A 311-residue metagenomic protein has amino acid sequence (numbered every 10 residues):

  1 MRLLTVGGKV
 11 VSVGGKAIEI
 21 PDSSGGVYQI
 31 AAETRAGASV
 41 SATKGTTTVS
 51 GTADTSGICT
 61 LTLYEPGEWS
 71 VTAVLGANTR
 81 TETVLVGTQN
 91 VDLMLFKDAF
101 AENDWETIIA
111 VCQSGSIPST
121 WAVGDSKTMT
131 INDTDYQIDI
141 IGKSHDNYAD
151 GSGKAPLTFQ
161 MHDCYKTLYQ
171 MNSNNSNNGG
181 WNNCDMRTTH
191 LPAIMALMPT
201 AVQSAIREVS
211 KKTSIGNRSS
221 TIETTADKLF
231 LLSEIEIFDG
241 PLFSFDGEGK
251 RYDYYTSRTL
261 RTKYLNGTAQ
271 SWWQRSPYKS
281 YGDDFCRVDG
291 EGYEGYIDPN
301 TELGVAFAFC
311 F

Functional and structural regions predicted by a protein language model:
M1-V27: N-terminal low-complexity, intrinsically disordered "leader/linker" segments enriched in small/polar and basic residues
R2, A36-V40, G67-W69: Short beta-strand/loop motifs in extracellular/secreted proteins, especially within beta-sandwich accessory domains
S24-T43: Structural motif
A32, G57, V71-A73, I140: Extracellular/surface recognition and adhesion modules
K44-L63: Short, acidic Ser/Thr/Gly-rich low-complexity loop/linker segments typical of extracellular and cell-surface proteins
C59-S70, G76: Short Pro-Gly-centered beta-turn/loop motif in secreted/extracellular proteins
V74-L93: Structured interaction patches on ligand/partner-binding surfaces of diverse proteins
D92-F311: Collagenous Gly-X-Y triple-helix signature in extracellular proteins
